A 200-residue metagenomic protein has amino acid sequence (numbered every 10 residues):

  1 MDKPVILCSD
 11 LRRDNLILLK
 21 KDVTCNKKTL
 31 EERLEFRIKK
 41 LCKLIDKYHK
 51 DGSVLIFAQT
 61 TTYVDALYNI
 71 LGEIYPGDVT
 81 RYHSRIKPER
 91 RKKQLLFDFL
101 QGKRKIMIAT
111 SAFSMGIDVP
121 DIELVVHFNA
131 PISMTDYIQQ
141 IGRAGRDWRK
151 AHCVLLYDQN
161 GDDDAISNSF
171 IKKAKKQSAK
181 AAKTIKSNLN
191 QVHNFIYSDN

Functional and structural regions predicted by a protein language model:
M1-Y48: Interdomain hinge/linker at the junction between the two RecA-like core domains of SF2 helicases
Y48-F113, I117-N200: C-terminal helicase lobe
